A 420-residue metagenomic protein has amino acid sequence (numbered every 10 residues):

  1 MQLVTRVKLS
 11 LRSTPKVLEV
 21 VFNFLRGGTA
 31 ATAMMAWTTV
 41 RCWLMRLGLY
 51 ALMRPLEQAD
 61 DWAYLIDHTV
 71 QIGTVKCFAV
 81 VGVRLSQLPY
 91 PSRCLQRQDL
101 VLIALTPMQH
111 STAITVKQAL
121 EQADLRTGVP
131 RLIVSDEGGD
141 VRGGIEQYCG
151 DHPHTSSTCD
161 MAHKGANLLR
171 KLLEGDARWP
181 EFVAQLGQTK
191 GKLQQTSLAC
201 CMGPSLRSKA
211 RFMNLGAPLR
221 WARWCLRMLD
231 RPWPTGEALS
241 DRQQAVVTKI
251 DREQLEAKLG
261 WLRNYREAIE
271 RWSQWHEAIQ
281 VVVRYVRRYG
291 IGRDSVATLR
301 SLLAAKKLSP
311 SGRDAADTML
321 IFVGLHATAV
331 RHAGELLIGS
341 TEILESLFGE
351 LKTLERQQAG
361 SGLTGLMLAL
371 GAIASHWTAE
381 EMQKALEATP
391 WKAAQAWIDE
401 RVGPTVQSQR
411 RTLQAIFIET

Functional and structural regions predicted by a protein language model:
M1-Y50, C159, A379-T420: Charged, often Cys/His-bearing segments associated with DNA-binding zinc-finger transcription factors
Q2, R6, L11-S13, N23-I133 (+8 more regions): RNase H-like nuclease fold core
G138-Y148, H152, G187-T420: Acidic/histidine-rich catalytic cores and adjacent linkers of DNA breakage/strand-transfer/modification proteins
D160-M161, N214: Helix N-cap / beta->alpha transition motif
W179: Catalytic cores of processing enzymes, dominated by hydrolases/peptidases, characterized by acidic/His-rich
F182-V183: Hydrophobic/aromatic interaction determinants used to assemble and anchor large protein complexes
